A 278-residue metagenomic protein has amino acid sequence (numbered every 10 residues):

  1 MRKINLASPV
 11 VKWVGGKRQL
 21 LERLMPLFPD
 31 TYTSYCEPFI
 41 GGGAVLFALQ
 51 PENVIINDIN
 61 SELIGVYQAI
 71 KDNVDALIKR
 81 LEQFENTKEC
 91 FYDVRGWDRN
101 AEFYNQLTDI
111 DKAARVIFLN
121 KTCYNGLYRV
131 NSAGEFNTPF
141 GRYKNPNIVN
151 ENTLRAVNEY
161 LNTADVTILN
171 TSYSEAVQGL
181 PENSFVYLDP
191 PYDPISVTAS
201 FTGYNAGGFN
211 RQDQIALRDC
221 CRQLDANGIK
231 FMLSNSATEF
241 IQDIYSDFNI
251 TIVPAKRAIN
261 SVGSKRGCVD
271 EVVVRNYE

Functional and structural regions predicted by a protein language model:
M1-F39, A44-V45, L49, G263: S-adenosyl-L-methionine
R2-Q19, D30, N73-Y187, P191-F201 (+3 more regions): SAM-dependent nucleic-acid methyltransferase catalytic core
L24, Y35-L49, N53-I59, I117 (+5 more regions): Conserved proline-anchored active-site loop of SAM-dependent methyltransferases that bridges a beta-strand
L27-K88: Conserved S-adenosyl-L-methionine
F39-A44, L154, N235-E239: Short, polar loop motifs at secondary-structure junctions
A44-F47, I64-G65, N125-Y128, V177 (+3 more regions): Short catalytic/ligand-binding loop motif for oxyanion handling, primarily in non-cytosolic enzymes, centered on
E182-V273: Conserved acidic-Pro-Pro-aromatic motif
